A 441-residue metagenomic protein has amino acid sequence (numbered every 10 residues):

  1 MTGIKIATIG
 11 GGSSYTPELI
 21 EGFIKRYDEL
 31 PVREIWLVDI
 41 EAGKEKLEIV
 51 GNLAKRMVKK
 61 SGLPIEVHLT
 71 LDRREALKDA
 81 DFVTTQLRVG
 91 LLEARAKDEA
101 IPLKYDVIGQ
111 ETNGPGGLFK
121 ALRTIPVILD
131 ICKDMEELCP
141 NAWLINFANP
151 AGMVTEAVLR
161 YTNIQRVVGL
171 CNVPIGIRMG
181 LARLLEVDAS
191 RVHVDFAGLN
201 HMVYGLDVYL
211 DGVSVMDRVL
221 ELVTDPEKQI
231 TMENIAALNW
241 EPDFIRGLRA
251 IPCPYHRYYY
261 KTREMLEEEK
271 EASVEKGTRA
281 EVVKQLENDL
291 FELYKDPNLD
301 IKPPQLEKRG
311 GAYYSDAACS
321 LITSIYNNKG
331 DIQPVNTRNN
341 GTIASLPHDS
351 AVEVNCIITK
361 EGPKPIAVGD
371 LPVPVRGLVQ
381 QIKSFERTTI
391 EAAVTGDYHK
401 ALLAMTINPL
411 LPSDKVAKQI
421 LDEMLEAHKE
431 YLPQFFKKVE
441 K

Functional and structural regions predicted by a protein language model:
K5-P31, I35-V38: N-terminal Rossmann-like dinucleotide-binding module
P17, W143-G212: Rossmann-fold dinucleotide-binding core
K25-G62: Glycine-rich phosphate-binding loop and adjoining beta1-alpha1-beta2 segment of Rossmann-like nucleotide-binding folds
E66-D79: Short acidic low-complexity segments
K78, T84-T85, N146: Redox-cofactor binding/interface segments in oxidoreductases and associated redox assembly factors
L87-G90: Conserved NAD(P)H cofactor-binding loop of Rossmann-fold oxidoreductase domains
E93-Y161: Rossmann-fold NAD(P)-binding glycine/threonine-rich loop
E186-K441: Long, compositionally biased stretches enriched for glycine and/or charged residues
